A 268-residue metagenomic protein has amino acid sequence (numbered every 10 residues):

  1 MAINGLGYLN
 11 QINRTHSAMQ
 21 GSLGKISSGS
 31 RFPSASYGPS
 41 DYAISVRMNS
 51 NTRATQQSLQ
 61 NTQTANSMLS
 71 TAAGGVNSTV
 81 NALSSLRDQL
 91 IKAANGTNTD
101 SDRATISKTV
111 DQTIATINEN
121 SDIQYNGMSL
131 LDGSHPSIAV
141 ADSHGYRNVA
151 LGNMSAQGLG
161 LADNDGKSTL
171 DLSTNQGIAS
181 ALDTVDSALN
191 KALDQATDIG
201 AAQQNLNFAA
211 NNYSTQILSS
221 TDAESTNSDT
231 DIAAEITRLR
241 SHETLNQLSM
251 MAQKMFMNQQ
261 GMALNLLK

Functional and structural regions predicted by a protein language model:
M1-S17, G21, K25-S27, R31-A35 (+5 more regions): Amphipathic alpha-helical coiled-coil/heptad-repeat segments
L218-S219: C-terminal catalytic core of tyrosine-transesterase DNA break-rejoin enzymes
D229-R238: Surface-exposed loop/turn positions within long extracellular repeat scaffolds, especially the passenger domains
